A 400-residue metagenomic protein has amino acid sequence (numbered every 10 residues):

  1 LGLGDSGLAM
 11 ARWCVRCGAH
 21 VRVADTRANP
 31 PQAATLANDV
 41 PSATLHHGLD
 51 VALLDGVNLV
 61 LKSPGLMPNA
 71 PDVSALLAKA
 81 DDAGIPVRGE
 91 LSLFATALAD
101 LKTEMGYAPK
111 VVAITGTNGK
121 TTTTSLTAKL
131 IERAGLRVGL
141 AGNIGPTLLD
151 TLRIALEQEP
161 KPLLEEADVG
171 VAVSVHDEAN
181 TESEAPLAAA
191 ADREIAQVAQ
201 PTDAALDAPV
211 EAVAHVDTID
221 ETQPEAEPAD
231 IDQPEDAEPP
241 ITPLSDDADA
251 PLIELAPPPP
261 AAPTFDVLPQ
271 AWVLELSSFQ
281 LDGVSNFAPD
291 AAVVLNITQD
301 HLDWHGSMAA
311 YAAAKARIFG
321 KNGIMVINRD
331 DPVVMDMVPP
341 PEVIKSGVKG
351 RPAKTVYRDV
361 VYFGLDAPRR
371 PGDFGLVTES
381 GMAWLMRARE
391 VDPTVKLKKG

Functional and structural regions predicted by a protein language model:
L1-M10: Glycine-rich adenosine-cofactor-binding loop
D5, R27-P30, P146, A367: Helix N-cap at the beta1-alpha1 junction of Rossmann-like dinucleotide-binding domains, i.e., the first residues
A11-R16, E132: Gly/Ala-rich phosphate-binding loop of Rossmann-like dinucleotide-binding domains, activating on the conserved
A19-L36: NAD(P)-binding Rossmann-fold cofactor-contacting core
H20-D25, G139-L140, Y362: Short beta-strand "acidic-cap" motif of Rossmann-like dinucleotide-binding folds
A37, L54-L61, L66-G89, A95 (+6 more regions): Acidic, Mg2+-coordinating active-site environments of NTP-dependent enzymes
N38-L53: Glycine-rich, highly charged phosphate/nucleotide-binding loops
A95-P146: Walker A (P-loop) phosphate-binding motif
